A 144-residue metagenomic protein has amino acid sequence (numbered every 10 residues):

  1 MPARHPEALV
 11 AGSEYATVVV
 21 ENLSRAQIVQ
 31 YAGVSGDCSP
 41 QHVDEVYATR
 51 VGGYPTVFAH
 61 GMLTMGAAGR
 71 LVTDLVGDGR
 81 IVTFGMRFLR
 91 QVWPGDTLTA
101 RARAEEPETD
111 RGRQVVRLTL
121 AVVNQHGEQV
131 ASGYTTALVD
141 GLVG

Functional and structural regions predicted by a protein language model:
M1-V57: Catalytic strand-loop segment that frames the active site of acyl-thioester-processing enzymes
M1-Y15, W93-G144: HotDog/MaoC-like acyl-thioester-processing domains
V20, G69, T135-T136: Residue-level structural signal for beta-strand termini and adjacent loop
G33-G36, T73-D78, Q125: Short, intrinsically disordered, mixed-charge
T49-E105: Hydrophobic beta-strand-centered segment that forms part of the acyl-chain substrate-binding groove
